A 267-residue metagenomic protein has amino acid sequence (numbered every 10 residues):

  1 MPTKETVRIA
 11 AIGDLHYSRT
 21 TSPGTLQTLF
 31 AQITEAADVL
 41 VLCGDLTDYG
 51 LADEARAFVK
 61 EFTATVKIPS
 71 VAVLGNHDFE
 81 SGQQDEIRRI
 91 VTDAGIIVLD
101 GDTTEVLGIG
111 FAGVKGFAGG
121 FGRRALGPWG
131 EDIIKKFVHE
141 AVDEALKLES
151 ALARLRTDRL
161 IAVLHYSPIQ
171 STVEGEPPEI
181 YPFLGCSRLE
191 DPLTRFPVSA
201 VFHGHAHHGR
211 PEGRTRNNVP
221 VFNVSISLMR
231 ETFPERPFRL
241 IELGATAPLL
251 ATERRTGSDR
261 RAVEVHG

Functional and structural regions predicted by a protein language model:
M1-K67, D78-G82, I134, V138 (+1 more regions): N-terminal active-site segment of His-dependent metallophosphoesterases
P2-T6, E105, E174, E179 (+2 more regions): Binuclear metal-dependent phosphoesterase catalytic core
T6-H16, G108-G120, I161-V163, P220-I226: Active-site-proximal beta-strand elements of phosphoester/diester hydrolases
A11-G13, L40-D45, S70-N76, I97-G101 (+3 more regions): Active-site neighborhood of phospho(di)ester-bond hydrolases with catalytic His/Asp-centered motifs
T21-T25, G44-T63, L74, F79-A94 (+4 more regions): Metal-dependent catalytic neighborhoods of phosphoester/phosphodiester hydrolases
V59, G127-W129, L155-P197: Active-site-proximal segments of metal-dependent phosphoesterases and phosphodiesterases across multiple
S81-G82, I87-A112, F117-G119: Hydrophobic alpha-helical segments and helix pairs
I109-T157, P182-S187, G244: Binuclear metal-dependent hydrolase catalytic cores centered on His/Asp/Glu-rich metal-binding motifs
